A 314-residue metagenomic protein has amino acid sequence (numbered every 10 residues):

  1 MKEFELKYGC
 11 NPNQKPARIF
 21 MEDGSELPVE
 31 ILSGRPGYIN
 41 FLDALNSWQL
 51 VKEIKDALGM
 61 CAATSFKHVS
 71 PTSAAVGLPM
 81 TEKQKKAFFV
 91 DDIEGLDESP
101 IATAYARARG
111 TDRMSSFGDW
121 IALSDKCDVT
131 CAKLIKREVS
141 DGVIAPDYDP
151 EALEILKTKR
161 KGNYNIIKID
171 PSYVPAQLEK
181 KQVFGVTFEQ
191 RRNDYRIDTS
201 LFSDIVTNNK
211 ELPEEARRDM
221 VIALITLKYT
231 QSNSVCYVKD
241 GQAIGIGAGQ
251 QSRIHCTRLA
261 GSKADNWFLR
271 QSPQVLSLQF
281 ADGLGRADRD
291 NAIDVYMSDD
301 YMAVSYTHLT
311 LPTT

Functional and structural regions predicted by a protein language model:
M1-D198, A216-S234: Active-site loops and adjacent core secondary-structure elements that bind or stabilize anionic groups
D43-A44, A74-G77, Q242-V295, Y301-M302: Conserved mixed alpha/beta catalytic, RNA-binding, or beta-rich assembly cores of soluble enzyme, regulatory
V69, G247, P312: Anionic group-transfer/hydrolysis microenvironments
D128, Q279, L309: Acyl-donor binding region in acyl/amide transferases
L201-T207: A short, charged helix-loop
E211-E214: Active-site/ligand-binding-proximal alpha/beta "capping" segment
K239: A cytosolic small-molecule/anion-sensing beta-strand core signal
T307-T313: Conserved small/polar residues in nucleotide/adenosyl-binding loops
